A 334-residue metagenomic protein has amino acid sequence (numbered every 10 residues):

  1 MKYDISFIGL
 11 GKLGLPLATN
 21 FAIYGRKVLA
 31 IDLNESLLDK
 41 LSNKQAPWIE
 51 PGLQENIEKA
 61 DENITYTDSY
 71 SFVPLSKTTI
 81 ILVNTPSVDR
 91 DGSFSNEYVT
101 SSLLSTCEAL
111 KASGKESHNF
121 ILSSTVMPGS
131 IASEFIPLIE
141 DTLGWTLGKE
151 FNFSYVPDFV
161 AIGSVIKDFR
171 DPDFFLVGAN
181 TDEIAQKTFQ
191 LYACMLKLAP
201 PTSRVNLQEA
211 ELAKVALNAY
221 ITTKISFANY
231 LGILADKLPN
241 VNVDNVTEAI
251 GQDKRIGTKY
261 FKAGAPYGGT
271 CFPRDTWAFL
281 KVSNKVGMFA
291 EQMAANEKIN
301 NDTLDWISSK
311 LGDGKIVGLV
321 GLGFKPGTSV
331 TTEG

Functional and structural regions predicted by a protein language model:
M1-G334: Structural/interface elements that position substrates and couple domains in central-metabolism enzymes
